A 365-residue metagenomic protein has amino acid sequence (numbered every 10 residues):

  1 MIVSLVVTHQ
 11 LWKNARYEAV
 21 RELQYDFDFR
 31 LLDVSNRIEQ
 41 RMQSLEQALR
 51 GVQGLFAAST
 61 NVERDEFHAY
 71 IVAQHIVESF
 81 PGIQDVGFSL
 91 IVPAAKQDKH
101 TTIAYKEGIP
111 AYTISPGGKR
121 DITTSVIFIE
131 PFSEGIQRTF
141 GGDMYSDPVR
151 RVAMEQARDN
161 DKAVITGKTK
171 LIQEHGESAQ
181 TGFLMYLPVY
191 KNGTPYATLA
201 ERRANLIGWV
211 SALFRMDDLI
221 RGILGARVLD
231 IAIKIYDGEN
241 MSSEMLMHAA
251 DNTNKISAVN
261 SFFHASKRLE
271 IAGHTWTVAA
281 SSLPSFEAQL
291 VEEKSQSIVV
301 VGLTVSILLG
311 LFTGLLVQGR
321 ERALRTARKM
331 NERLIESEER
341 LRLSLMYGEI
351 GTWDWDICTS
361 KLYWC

Functional and structural regions predicted by a protein language model:
M1-Y17, V300-L308: Extreme N-terminal signal-anchor transmembrane helix of membrane signaling/transducer proteins, especially in bacteria
K13-L49, F56-R64, G82, I357: Membrane-proximal amphipathic alpha-helices that sit immediately adjacent to an N-terminal transmembrane/signal-anchor
V20, V34, F312, L316-G319 (+3 more regions): Amphipathic coiled-coil signal-transmission "stalk" helices
Q24-L32, A57-A280: Intrinsically disordered, low-complexity polar/acidic regions
L49, V86, I350-D354: Short hydrophobic secondary-structure edge segments in sensory/regulatory modules of signaling proteins
L283-G302: Membrane-interface helix-start motif
Q296-Q318: Selective detector of the "anchor" transmembrane alpha-helix that sits immediately C-terminal
N331-L362: PAS/LOV and related PAS-like sensory modules
